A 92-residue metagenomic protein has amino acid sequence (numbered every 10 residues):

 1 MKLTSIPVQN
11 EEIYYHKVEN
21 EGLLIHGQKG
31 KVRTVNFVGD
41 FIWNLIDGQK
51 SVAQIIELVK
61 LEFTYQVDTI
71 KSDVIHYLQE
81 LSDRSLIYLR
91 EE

Functional and structural regions predicted by a protein language model:
M1-D40, N44, R90-E91: Acidic, low-complexity/disordered tracts enriched in E/D and polar residues
K31-E92: Long, charge-rich, low-complexity alpha-helical segments
